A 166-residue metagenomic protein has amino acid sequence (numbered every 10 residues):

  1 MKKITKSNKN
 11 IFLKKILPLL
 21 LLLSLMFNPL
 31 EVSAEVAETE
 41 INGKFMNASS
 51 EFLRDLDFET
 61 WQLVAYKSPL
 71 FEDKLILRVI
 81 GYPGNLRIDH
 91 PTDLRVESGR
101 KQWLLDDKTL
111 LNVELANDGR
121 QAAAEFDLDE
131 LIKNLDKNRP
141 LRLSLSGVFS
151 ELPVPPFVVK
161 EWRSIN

Functional and structural regions predicted by a protein language model:
M1-I11: N-terminal secretory signal peptides that target proteins for export/translocation
L13-N28: Bacterial N-terminal signal peptides
V32-A37: Boundary at the C-terminal end of the N-terminal hydrophobic targeting segment
E38-L70: Low-complexity, acidic Ser/Thr/Pro/Gly-rich terminal tails and inter-domain linkers that flank the onset of structured
E59-R95: Short, surface-exposed binding/anchoring microloops in extracellular/periplasmic proteins
R87-D93, D106, V154-P156: Short, hydrophobic/aromatic beta-strand segments
R100-F149: Short, solvent-exposed, Trp/other aromatic-anchored flexible loops in extracytoplasmic proteins
P153-N166: Short beta-strand elements
